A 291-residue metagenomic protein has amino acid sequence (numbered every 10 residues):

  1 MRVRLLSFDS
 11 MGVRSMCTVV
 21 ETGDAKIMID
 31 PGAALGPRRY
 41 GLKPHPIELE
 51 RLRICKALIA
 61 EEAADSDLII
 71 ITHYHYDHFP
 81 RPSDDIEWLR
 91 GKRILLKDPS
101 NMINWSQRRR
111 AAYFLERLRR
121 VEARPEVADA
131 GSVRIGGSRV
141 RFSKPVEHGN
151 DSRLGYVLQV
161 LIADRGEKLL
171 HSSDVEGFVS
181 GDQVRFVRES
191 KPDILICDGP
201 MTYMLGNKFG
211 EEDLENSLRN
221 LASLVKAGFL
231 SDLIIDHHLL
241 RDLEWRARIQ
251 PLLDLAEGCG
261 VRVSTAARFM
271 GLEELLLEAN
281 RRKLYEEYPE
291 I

Functional and structural regions predicted by a protein language model:
M1-A64, A112-D182, E274-I291: Core dinuclear metal-dependent hydrolase active-site scaffold
V13, Y74-P80, N101-N104, E176-G181 (+2 more regions): Active-site environment of divalent metal-dependent phosphoester hydrolases
E21-I27, R38, R81-I103, E211-E212 (+2 more regions): P-loop/Walker A phosphate-binding loop and immediately adjacent motor/lid segment at beta-alpha junctions
M28-G32, S66-D77, L96-D98, L170-V175 (+3 more regions): Active-site neighborhood of phospho(di)ester-bond hydrolases with catalytic His/Asp-centered motifs
R39-L49, W105-S106, M204-D213: Short, flexible/disordered intra-domain loops and linkers
P44-L95, E189-I196, Y203: Active-site metal-binding motif and surrounding structural segment of the metallo-beta-lactamase
V127-A130, D213-I291: Binuclear metal-ion centers of metallo-dependent hydrolases, dominated by the metallo-beta-lactamase
E147-S223: Active-site-proximal loop/helix segments of hydrolase catalytic cores
